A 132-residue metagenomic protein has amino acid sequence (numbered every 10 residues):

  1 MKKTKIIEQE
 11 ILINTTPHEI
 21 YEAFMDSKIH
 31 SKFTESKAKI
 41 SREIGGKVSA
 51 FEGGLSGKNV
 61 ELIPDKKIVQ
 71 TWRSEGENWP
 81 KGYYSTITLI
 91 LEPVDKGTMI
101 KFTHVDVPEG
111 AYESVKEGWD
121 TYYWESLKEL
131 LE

Functional and structural regions predicted by a protein language model:
K2, D106-E132: A conserved amphipathic terminal alpha-helix motif
K2, E8-Q9, T15, S27-K58 (+1 more regions): Short beta-edge strand/loop motif at the mouth of beta-sheet-based domains
I7-Q9, Q70, I87-L89, I100-F102: Hydrophobic residues positioned within well-ordered beta-strands of beta-sheet architectures
N14-H18, V60-K66, I90-M99: A short, structured loop/turn motif at beta-sheet edges
I20-Y21, H30, V48, N59 (+4 more regions): Hydrophobic pocket/interface hotspot
K32, V60-L62, W79-Y83, G110-K116: A short, polar/proline- and glycine-enriched secondary-structure boundary/capping micro-motif
V69-I90: Mid-chain, well-packed structural core segment of small domains
R73-G76, T103-G110: Short, solvent-exposed aromatic-acidic interface loops
